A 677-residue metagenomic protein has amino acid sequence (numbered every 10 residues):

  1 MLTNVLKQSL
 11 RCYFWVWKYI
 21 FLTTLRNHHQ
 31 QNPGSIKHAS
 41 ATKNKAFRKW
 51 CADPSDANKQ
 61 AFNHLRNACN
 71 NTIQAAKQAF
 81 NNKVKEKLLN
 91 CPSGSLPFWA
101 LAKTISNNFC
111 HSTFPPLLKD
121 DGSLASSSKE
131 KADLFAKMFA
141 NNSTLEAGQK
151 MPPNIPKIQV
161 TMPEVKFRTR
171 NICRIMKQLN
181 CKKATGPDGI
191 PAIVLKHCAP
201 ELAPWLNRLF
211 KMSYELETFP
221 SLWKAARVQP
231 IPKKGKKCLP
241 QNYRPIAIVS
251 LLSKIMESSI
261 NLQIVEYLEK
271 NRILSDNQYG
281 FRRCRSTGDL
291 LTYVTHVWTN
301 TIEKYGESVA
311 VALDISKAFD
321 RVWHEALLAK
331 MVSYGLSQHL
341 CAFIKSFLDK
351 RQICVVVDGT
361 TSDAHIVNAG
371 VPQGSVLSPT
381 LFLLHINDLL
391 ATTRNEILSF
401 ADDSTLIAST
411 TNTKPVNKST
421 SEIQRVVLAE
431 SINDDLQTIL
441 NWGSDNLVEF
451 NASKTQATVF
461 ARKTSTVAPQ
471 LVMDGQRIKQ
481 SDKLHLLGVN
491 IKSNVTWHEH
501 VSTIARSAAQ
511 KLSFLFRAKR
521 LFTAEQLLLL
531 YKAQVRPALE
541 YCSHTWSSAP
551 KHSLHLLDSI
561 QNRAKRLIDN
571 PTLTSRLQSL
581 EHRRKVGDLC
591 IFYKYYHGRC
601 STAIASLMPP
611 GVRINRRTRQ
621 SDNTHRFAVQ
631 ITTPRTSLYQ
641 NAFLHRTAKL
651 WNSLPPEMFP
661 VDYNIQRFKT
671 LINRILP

Functional and structural regions predicted by a protein language model:
M1-A125, N171, L529, A538-L539 (+3 more regions): Arg/Lys-enriched, amphipathic patches
M1-L22, L428, I478-T545: Basic, alpha-helical interaction scaffolds
W50, S95-N242, A247, L251 (+4 more regions): Surface-exposed loop/turn segments and immediately adjacent short secondary-structure elements within folded domains
F139, E164-P372, A408: Conserved pre-catalytic core of RNA-dependent polymerases
F139, G186, A225-V228, R244 (+7 more regions): Catalytic palm active-site di-aspartate
K196, A318-Y334, T405-S444, S548: Catalytic palm subdomain of template-directed nucleic-acid polymerases, centered on the conserved carboxylate motif
G359, Q424, D434, N441 (+1 more regions): Short, conserved micro-motifs composed of acidic
T458-T464, L577-A628: A glycine-rich beta-turn/hairpin centered on an aromatic-Pro dipeptide
